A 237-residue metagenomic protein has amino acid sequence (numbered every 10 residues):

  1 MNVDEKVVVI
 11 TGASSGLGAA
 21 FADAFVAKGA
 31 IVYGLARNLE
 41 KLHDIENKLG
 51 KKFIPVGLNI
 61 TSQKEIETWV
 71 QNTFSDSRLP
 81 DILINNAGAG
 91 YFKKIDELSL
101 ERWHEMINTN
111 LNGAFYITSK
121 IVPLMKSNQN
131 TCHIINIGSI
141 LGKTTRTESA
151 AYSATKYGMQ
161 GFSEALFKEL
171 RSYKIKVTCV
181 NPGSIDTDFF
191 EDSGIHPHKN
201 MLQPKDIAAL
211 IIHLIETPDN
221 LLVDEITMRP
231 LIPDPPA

Functional and structural regions predicted by a protein language model:
S14-S15: Conserved glycine-rich cofactor-binding loop
K28-H43: Conserved glycine-rich Rossmann-like NAD(P)H-binding loop of the short-chain dehydrogenase/reductase
G57-T68, L100: The beta1-alpha1 cofactor-binding region of Rossmann-like NAD(H)/NADP(H)-dependent oxidoreductases
K94-I95, R102-I107: Substrate-binding pocket helix/loop in short-chain dehydrogenase/reductase
T118, T155: Active-site helix of classical SDR
S139: Residue(s) in the substrate-gating loop at a strand-loop-helix junction that position the organic substrate next
I175, C179, H196-P235: C-terminal helical subdomain
